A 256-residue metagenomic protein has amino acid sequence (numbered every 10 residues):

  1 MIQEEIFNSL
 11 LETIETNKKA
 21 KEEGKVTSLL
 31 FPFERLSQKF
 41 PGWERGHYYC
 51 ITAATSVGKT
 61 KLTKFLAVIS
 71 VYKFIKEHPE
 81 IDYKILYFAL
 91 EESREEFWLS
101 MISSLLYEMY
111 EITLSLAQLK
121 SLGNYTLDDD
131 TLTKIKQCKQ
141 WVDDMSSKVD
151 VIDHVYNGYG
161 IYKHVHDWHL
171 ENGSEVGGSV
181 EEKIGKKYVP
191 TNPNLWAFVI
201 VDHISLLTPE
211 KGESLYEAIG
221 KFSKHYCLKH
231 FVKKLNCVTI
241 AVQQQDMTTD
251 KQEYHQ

Functional and structural regions predicted by a protein language model:
I2-Y110: The Walker A/P-loop phosphate-binding site
Q38, K73-P193: Cytosolic-facing regulatory segments adjacent to core modules
Y72, A218-Q245: Substrate-engagement module of ASCE P-loop NTPases
S100-I102, T248-Q256: Short regulatory helix/loop adjacent to the ATP-binding pocket of P-loop NTPases
S146-V149, L195-F198, K234-I240: Loop/turn-to-beta-strand initiation segments
D150, P209-G220, Q252-Q256: Flexible beta-alpha connector loops of hexameric P-loop NTPases
L206: Residues immediately C-terminal
